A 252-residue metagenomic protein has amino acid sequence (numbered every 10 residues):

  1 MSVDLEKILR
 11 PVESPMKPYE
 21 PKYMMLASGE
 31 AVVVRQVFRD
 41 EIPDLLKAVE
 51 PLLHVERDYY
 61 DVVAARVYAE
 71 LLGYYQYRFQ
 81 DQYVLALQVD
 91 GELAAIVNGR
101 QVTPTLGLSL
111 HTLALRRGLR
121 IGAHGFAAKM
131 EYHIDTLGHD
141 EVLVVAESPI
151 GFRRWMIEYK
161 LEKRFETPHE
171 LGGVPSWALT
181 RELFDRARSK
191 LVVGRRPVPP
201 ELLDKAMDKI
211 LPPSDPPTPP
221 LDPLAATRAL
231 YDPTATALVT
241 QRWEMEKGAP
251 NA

Functional and structural regions predicted by a protein language model:
M1-D40, K205-N251: Conserved N-terminal entry element of GNAT/NAT acetyltransferase domains
Q36-R39, V49-G107, H111-A114: A conserved beta-strand-loop-helix scaffold within acyl/acetyltransferase catalytic domains
P43, E182-R188: Short, charged/polar, Gly/Pro-enriched secondary-structure boundary elements
Q82, L137-H139: Short, high-confidence coil segments that cap the C-terminus of an alpha-helix and link into the following beta-strand
G118-I134: Conserved acetyl-CoA-binding loop-helix of GNAT-fold acetyltransferases
V142-I157: Conserved beta-strand-loop-alpha-helix junction that forms the acyl-donor binding cleft
V145-A146, K160-T180: Conserved catalytic-core motifs of GNAT/GCN5-like acyltransferases
R153, K163-E166, S189-L202, D222-R228: Acidic, small-residue rich beta-repeat scaffolds with periodic aromatic anchors
